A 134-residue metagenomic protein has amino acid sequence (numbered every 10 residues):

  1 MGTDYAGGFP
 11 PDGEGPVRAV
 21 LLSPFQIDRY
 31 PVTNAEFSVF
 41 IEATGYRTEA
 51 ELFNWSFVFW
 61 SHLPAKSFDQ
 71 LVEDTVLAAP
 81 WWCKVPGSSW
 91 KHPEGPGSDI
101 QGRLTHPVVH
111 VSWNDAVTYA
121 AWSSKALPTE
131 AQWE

Functional and structural regions predicted by a protein language model:
M1-Q132: Extended beta-strand/loop cores of jelly-roll/beta-sandwich
